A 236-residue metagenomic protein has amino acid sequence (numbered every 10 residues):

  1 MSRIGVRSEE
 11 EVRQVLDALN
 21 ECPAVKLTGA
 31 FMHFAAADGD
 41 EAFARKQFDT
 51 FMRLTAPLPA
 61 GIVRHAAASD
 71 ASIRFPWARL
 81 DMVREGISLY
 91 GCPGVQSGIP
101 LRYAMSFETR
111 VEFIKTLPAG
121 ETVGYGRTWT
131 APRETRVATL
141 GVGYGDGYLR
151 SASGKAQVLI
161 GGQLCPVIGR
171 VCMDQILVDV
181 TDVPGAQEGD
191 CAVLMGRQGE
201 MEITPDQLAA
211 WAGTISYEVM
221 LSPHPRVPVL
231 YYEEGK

Functional and structural regions predicted by a protein language model:
M1-A119: Active-site loop/helix belt of alpha/beta enzymes
T116-K236: C-terminal accessory subdomain/extension
